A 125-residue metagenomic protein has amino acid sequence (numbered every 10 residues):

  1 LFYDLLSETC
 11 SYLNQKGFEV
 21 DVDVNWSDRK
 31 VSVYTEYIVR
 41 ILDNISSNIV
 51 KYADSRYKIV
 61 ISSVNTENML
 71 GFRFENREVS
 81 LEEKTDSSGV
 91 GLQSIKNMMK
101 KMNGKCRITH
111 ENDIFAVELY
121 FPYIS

Functional and structural regions predicted by a protein language model:
L1-N14: Short beta-to-alpha transition helix within the HATPase_c
E19-K30, R77: Conserved catalytic submotifs in the C-terminal HATPase_c
E36-N44: Conserved alpha-helix in the HATPase_c
N48-V50: Short helix-loop "hinge" at the ATP-lid/N-box region of the Bergerat-fold HATPase_c
R56-N68, E75: Short beta-strand/loop element within the Bergerat-fold HATPase_c
L70-Q93: Glycine-rich/acidic phosphate-handling loop/turn and adjacent ATP-lid/helix of nucleotide-binding kinase/ATPase domains
M99-K100: Detector for a conserved hydrophobic position within an alpha-helical segment of the HATPase_c
